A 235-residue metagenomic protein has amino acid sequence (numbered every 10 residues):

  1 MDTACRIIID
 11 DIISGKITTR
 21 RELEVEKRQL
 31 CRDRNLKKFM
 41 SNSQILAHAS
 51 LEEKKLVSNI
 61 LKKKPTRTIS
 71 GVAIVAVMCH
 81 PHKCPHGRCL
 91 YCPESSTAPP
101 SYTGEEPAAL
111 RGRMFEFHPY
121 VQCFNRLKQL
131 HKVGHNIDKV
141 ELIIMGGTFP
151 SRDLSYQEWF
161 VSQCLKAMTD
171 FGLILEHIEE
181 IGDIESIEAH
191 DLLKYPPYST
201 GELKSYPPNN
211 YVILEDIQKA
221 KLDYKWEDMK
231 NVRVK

Functional and structural regions predicted by a protein language model:
M1-Q122, R126-E215: Flexible, acidic/Gly-rich N-terminal and inter-domain linker regions that tether and position cofactor-handling modules
S205-K235: Intrinsically disordered, low-complexity acidic Ser/Thr-rich regulatory segments
